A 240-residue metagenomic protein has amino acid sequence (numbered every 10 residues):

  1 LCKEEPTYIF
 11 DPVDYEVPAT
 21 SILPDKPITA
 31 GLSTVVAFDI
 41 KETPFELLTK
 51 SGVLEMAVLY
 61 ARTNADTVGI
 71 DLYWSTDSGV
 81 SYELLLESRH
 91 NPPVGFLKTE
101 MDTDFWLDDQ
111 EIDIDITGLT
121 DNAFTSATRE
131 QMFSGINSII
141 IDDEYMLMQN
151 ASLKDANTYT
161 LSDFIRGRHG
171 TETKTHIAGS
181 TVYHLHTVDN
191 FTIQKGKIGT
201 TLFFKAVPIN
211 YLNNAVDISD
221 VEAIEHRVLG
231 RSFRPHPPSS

Functional and structural regions predicted by a protein language model:
L1-S240: Interface-prone segments of viral and bacterial extracellular assemblies
